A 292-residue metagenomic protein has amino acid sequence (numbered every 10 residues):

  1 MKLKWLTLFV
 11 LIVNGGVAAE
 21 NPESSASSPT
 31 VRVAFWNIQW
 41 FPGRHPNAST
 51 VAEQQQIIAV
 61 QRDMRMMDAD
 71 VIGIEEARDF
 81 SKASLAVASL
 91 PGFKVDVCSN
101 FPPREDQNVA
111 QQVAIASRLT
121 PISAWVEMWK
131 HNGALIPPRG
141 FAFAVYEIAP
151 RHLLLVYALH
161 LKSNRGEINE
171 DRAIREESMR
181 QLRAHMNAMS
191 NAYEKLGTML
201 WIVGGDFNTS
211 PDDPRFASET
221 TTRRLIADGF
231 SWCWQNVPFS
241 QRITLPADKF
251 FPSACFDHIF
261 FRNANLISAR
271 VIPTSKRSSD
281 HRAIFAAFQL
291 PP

Functional and structural regions predicted by a protein language model:
K2, G16-L90, N100-Q111, R180 (+2 more regions): N-terminal, active-site-proximal structural segment of metallo-dependent hydrolase catalytic domains
L6-N14: Bacterial N-terminal signal peptides
E20-N21, N187-I202, T209-P292: Metal-dependent phosphoester-hydrolase catalytic domains
V33-I38, D63-S84, A144, V156 (+4 more regions): Active-site beta-strand/loop signature of hydrolases that rely on acidic residues for catalysis
I38-P42, A77-S81, F101-E105, T120-I122 (+6 more regions): Solvent-exposed loop/turn segments at secondary-structure junctions within structured extracellular/periplasmic domains
H45-V51, A69-I74, P102-P103, N132 (+4 more regions): Second-shell loop/turn segments in exported
E76-L161: Structured beta-strand-rich core segments of catalytic domains in phosphoester-bond hydrolases
A149-E177, A184: Metal-dependent phosphoester/phosphodiester hydrolase catalytic core
